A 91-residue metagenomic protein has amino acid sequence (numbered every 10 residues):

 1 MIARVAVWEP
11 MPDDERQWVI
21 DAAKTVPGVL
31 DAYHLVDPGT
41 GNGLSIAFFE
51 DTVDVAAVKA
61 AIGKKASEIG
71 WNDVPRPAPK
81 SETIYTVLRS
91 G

Functional and structural regions predicted by a protein language model:
M1-L44, E50-G63, W71-G91: Short S/T/G/P-rich N-terminal loop/turn motif that feeds into the first structured element of a domain
E68: Short, aromatic/basic amphipathic alpha-helical patches
